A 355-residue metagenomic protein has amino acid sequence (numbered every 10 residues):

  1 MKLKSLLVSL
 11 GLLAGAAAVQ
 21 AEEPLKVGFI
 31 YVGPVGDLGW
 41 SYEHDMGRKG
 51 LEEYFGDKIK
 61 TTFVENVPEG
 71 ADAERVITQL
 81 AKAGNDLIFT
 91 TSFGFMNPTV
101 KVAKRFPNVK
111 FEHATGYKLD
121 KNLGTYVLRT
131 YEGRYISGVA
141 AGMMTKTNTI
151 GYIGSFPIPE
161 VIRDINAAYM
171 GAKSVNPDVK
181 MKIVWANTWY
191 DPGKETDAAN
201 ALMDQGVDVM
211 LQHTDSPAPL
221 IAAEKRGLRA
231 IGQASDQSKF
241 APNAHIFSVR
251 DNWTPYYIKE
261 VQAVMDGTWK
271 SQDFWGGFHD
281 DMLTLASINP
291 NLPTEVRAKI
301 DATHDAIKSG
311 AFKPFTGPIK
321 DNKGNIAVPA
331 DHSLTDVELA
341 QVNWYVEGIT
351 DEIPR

Functional and structural regions predicted by a protein language model:
M1-A21: Gram-negative bacterial Sec-dependent N-terminal signal peptides
E22-R355: A residue-level marker of the well-folded mature domains of exported/periplasmic proteins
